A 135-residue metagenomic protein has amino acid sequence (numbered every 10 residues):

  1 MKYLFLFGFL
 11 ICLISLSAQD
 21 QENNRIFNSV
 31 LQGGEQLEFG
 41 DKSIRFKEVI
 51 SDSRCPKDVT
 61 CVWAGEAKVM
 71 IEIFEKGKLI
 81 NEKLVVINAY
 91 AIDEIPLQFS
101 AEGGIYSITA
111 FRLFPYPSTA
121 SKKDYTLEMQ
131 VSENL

Functional and structural regions predicted by a protein language model:
M1-E22: Bacterial Sec-dependent N-terminal signal peptides
L16-Q36, D93, N134-L135: Sec-dependent signal peptide cleavage junction
N28-P56: N-terminal targeting signals for Sec/Tat export/insertion, comprising classic cleavable signal peptides
L37-K42, I73-N81, S100-I105, N134: A short, structured loop/turn motif at beta-sheet edges
G40-K42, G65-V69, G104-Y106, K123-L127: Envelope-exposed proteins and targeting segments
S53-I92: Mature extracytoplasmic domains of secretory-pathway proteins
I87-T109: Short Fe-S-cluster ligation motifs
A110-D124, E128-Q130: Short, exposed beta-strand-loop hairpins at the edges of beta-sheets in extracellular/periplasmic proteins
